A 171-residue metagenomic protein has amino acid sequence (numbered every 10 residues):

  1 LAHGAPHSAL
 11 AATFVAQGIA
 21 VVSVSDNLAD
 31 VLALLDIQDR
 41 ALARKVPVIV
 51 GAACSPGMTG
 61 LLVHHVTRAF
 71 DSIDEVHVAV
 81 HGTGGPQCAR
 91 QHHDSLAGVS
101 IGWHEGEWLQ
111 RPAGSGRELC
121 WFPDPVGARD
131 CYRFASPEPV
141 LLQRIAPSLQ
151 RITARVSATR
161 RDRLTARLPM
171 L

Functional and structural regions predicted by a protein language model:
L1-A12, V24-L32: N-terminal glycine-rich "phosphate-gripper" loop used for MgATP/nucleotide binding and carboxylate activation
H3, D26, G51-S55, C131: Glycine- and other small-residue-rich loops at beta-strand/loop junctions that grip anionic moieties
T13-F14, A41: Generic structural signal for hydrophobic
Q17-A20, R44-V46: A short helix->loop->beta-strand "cap" motif at the edges of active sites that frequently abuts
S25-V48: Rossmann-fold NAD(P)-binding glycine/threonine-rich loop
K45-G84: Adenosine-phosphate binding glycine-rich loop
R68-L171: C-terminal catalytic/substrate-binding lobe primarily of soluble NAD(P)-dependent oxidoreductases
